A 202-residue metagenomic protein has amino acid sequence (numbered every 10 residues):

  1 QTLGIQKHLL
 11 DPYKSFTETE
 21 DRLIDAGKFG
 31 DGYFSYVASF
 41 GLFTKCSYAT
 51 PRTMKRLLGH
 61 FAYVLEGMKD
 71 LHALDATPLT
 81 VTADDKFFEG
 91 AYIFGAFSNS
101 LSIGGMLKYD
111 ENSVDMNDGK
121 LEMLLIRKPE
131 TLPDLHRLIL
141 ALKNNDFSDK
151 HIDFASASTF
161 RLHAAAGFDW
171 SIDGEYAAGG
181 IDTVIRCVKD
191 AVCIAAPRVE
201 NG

Functional and structural regions predicted by a protein language model:
Q1-H60: Small-residue-rich beta-alpha loop regions that form the catalytic core of phosphotransfer and lipid-active enzymes
R22, V64-M68, T77-D84, M106-E111 (+2 more regions): Glycine-rich, charged/polar anion/phosphate-binding loops that engage phosphate groups from diverse ligands
K28-D31, V81-F87, A164: Short acidic, glycine-rich loop/turn motifs
G32-K45, F88-N99, I103-G104, E122-L125 (+3 more regions): Short hydrophobic-aromatic micro-motifs
F43, T53-D75, E122-H151: Alpha-helical membrane-targeting segments
S47-T50, M106-Y109, R137: A short secondary-structure junction signal
H72-N112, M116-D118: Oxyanion-binding "anion nests"
A83-D84, D115-D118, L125-G202: ATP/nucleoside-binding phosphotransfer catalytic cores, i.e., glycine-rich phosphate-binding loops
